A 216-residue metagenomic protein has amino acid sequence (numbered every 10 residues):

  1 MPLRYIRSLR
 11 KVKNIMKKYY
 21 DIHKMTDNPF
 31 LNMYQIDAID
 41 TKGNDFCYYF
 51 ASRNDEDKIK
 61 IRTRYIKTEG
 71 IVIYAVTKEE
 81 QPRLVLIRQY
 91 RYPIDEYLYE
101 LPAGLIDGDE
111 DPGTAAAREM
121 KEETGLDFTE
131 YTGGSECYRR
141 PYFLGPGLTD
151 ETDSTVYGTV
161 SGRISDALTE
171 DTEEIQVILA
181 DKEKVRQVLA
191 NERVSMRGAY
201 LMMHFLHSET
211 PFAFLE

Functional and structural regions predicted by a protein language model:
M1-I15: N-terminal amphipathic/basic-hydrophobic helices that include classical n-h-c signal peptides and signal-anchor
I15-Q35: A short, N-terminal "cap"/entry segment at the start of jelly-roll beta-barrel domains of the cupin/DSBH fold
M16-K18, I22, I94-Y97, P102-G104 (+5 more regions): Nudix hydrolase/Nudix homology domain
K24-D27, R62-Y65, P146-G147: Short Gly/Pro-enriched turn/cap motifs at secondary-structure boundaries
F30-Y74, E80: Acidic, metal-coordinating catalytic segment for phosphate/diphosphate chemistry, firing primarily on the Nudix
T41-K42, T77-Q81, Y90, T159-I164 (+1 more regions): Short loop segments at secondary-structure junctions
R62-V76, Q81-R118: Conserved Nudix-box catalytic region and its N-terminal flanking loop in Nudix hydrolases and closely related
L86, L101-Y138, V156, I164 (+2 more regions): The catalytic Nudix box helix
